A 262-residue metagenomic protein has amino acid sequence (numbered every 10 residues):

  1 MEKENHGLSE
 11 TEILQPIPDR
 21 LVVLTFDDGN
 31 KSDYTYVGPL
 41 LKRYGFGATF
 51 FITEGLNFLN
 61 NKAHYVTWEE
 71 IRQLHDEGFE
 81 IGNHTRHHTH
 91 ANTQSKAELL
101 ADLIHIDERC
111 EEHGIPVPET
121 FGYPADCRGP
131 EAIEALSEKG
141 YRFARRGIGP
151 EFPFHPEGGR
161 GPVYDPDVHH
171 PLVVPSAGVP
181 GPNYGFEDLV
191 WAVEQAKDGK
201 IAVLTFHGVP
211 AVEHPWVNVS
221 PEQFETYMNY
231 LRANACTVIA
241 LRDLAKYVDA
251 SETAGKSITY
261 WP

Functional and structural regions predicted by a protein language model:
E2-P16, A48-I52, F58, E111 (+3 more regions): C-terminal domain-boundary segment and adjacent tail
V23-L24, E80: Hydrophobic "anchor" residues on beta-strands that sit immediately upstream of conserved functional sites
L24-G29, P182: DG-centered beta-turn motif at the end of beta-strands
G29-T35: Short acidic, Gly/Ser-rich segments with clustered Asp/Glu that frequently serve as metal-coordination loops in enzyme
T35-G38, W68-R72, I133-S137, V190-V193 (+1 more regions): Short amphipathic alpha-helical segments and helix-helix/interface helices
K42-F143, G147-R160, P166-P175, G199-A211 (+2 more regions): Metal-dependent polysaccharide deacetylase catalytic core of the NodB/CE4 family, i.e., the active-site-bearing domain
K96-A101, F186, N218-P221, E225: Non-membrane alpha-helical structural segments and their capping/turn regions in soluble enzymes
P180-W191: A Trp-anchored, charged/polar loop motif used as the substrate-binding/catalytic surface of acyl/ester-handling
